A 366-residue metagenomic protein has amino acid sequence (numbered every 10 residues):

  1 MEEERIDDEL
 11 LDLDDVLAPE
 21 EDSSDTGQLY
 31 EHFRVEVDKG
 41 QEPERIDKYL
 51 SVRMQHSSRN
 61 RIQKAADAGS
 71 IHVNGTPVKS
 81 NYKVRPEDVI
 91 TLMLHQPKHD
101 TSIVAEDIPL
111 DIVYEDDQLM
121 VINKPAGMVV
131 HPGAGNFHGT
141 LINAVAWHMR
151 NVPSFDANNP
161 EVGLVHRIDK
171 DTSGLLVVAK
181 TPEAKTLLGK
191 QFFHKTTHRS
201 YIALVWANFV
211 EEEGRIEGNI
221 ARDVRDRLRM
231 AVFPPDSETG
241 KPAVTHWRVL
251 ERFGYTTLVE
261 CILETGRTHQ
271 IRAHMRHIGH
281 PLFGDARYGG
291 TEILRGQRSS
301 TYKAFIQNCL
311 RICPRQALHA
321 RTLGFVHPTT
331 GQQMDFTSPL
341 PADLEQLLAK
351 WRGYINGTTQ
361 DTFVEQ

Functional and structural regions predicted by a protein language model:
M1-R225, L340-R352, T358-Q366: RNA pseudouridine synthases
N60, V232, R287: A short, aromatic/hydrophobic, helix- or strand-capping loop or linear motif that either lines the entrance/gate
V89, Y302-L310, W351, I355: Generic hydrophobic, helix-prone segments enriched in Leu/Val/Ile
L92-H95, R227-R229, P242, Y302-N308: Short Pro/Gly-enriched beta-strand edge/turn motifs at strand-loop
I112, V205, H246-V249, L282: Conserved hydrophobic positions within beta-strands
I122, A273, G284: Active-site flanking residues adjacent to catalytic metal/cofactor-binding acidic residues
N158-K190, T197-H198, A221-H280, R311-Q366: The conserved catalytic core of RNA pseudouridine synthases
L282-F325: RNA substrate-recognition surfaces in RNA-acting enzymes
